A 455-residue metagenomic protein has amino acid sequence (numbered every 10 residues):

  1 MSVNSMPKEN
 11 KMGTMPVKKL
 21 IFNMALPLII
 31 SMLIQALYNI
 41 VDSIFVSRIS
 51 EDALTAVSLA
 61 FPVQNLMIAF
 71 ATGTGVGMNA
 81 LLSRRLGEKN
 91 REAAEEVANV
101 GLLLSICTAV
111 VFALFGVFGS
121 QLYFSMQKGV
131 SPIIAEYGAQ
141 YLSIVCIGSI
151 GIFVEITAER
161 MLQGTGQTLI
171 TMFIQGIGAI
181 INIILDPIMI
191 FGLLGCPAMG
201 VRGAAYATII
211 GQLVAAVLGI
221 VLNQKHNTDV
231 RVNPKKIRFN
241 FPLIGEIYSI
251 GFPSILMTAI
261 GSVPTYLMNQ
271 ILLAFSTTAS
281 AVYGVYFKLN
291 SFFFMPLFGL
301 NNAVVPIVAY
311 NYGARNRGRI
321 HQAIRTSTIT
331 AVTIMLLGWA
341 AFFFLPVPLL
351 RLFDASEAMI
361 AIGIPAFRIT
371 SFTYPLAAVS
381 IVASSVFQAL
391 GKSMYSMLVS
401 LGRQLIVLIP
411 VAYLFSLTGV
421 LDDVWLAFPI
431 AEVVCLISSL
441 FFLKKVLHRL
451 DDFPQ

Functional and structural regions predicted by a protein language model:
M1-A25, L82-I150, C196-F252, V308-T373 (+1 more regions): Short alpha-helical transmembrane segments in multi-pass integral membrane proteins
M12-I44, R48-I49, N65-G77, L81 (+6 more regions): N-terminal transmembrane alpha-helices
N23-D42, I144, E155, G178 (+5 more regions): Transmembrane helical elements of multi-pass membrane transporters/channels
L33, L37-T55, F124-P132, I188-M199 (+5 more regions): Helix-terminus/linker motif at the lipid-water interface of multi-pass membrane proteins
V46-N65, P132-Y137, V201-R202, L243-I250 (+5 more regions): Interfacial/gating helices of multi-pass transporter permease domains
L54-L114, I152-T171, V282-A340, F344-P346 (+1 more regions): Small-residue-rich hydrophobic transmembrane alpha-helices
L66-A69, A113, N182-P187, A216-I220 (+4 more regions): Hydrophobic transmembrane alpha-helices of multi-pass small-molecule transporters
G75, V145-Q163, T171-A179, A204-V217 (+4 more regions): Short runs within selected transmembrane alpha-helices of multi-pass transporters and secretion channels
